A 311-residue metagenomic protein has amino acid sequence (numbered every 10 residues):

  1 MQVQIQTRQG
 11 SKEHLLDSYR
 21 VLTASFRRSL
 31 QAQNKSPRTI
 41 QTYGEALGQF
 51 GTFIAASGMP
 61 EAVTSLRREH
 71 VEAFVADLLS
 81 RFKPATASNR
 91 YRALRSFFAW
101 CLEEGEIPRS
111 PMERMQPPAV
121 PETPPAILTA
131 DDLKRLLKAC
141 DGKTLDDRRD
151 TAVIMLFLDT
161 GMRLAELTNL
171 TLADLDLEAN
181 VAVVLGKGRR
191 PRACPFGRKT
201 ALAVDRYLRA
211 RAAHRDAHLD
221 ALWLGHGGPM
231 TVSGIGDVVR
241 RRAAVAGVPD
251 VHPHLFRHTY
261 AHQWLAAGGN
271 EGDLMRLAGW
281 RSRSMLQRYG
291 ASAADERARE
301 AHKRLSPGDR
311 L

Functional and structural regions predicted by a protein language model:
M1-L311: Conserved catalytic core of the tyrosine transesterase superfamily
